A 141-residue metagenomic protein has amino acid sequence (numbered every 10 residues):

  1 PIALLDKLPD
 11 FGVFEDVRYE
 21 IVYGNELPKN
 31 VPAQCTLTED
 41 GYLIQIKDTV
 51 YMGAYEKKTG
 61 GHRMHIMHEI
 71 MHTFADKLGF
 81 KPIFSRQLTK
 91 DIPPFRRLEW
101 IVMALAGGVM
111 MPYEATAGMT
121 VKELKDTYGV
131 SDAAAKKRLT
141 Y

Functional and structural regions predicted by a protein language model:
P1-Y141: Active-site hotspot residues in diverse enzymes, especially metal/ion-binding acidic/histidine motifs
